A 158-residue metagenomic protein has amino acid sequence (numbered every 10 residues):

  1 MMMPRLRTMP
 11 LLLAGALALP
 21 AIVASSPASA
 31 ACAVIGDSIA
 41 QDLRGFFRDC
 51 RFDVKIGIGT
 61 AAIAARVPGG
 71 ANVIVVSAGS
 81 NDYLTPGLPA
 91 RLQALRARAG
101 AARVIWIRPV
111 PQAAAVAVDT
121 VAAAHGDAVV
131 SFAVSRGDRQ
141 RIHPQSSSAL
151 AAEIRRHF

Functional and structural regions predicted by a protein language model:
M2-L13: Bacterial N-terminal signal peptides that target proteins for export
L17-P27: C-terminal segment of classical bacterial N-terminal signal peptides
A31-A94, P111-V116: Conserved SGNH/GDSL esterase-like catalytic core that processes O-acyl groups on lipids and polysaccharides
R44, G79, A97-R103, A123 (+1 more regions): Sec-exported extracytoplasmic/periplasmic mature domains
F47-K55, A102, A123-V130: Active-site regions of enzymes building and remodeling cell-envelope glycoconjugates
R98-V116: Ser/Thr/Gly-rich flexible loops in soluble cytosolic domains mediating phosphotransfer, phosphorylation
S131-S135: Catalytic phosphate/metal-binding cores of nucleic-acid and nucleotide-processing enzymes, i.e., regions that mediate
D138-F158: Histidine-centered active-site loop/cap adjacent to the catalytic His in serine esterases/O-acetyl transfer systems
